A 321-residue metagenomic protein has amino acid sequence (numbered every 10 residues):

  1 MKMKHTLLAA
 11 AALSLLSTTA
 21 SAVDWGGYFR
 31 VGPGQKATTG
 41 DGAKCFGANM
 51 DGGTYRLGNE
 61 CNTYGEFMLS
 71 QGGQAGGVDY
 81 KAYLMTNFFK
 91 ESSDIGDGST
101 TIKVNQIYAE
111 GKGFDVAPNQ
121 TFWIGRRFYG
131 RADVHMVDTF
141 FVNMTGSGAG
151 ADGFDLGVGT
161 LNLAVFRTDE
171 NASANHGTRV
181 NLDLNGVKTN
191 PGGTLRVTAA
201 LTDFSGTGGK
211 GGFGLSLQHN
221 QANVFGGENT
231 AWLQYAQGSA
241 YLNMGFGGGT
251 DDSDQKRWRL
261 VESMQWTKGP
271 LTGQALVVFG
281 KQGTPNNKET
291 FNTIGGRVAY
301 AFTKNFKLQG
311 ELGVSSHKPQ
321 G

Functional and structural regions predicted by a protein language model:
K2-P118, F122, F154, V187 (+1 more regions): Beta-barrel outer-membrane channel/assembly domains of diderm bacteria
S21-G27, G76-A82, P118-F122, G157-L161 (+6 more regions): Outer-envelope beta-barrel architecture signal
G27-F29, T63-G65, L84-T86, L161 (+6 more regions): One face of beta-strands
R30-G58, I95-T100, V116-G208: Surface-exposed coil loops of outer-membrane beta-barrel proteins
N59-G65, T100-N105, V142-S147, A174-V180 (+4 more regions): Residues that define the transmembrane beta-barrel architecture of outer-membrane proteins
T63, I107-Y108, K112, I124 (+1 more regions): Extended, compositionally biased low-complexity polar/Lys-Gly-rich tracts and adjacent boundary/linker regions are
M68-G72, E110-K112, G150-D155, N162 (+4 more regions): Transmembrane beta-barrel domains of outer membrane proteins
K188-T202, G208-G321: Detector for outer-membrane/organellar transmembrane beta-barrel domains, recognizing the amphipathic beta-strand
